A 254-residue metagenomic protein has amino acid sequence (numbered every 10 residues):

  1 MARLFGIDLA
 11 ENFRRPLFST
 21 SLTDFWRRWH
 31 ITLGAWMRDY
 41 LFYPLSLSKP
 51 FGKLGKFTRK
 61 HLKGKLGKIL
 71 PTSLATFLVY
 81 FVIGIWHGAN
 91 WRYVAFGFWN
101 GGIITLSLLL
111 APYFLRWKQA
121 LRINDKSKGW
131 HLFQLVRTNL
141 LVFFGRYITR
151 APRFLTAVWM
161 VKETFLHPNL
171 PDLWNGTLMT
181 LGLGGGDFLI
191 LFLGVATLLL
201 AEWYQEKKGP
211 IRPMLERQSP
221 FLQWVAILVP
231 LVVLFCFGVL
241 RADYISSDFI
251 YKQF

Functional and structural regions predicted by a protein language model:
M1-Q253: Membrane-embedded transmembrane alpha-helical bundles that form the catalytic cores of multi-pass lipid-modifying
